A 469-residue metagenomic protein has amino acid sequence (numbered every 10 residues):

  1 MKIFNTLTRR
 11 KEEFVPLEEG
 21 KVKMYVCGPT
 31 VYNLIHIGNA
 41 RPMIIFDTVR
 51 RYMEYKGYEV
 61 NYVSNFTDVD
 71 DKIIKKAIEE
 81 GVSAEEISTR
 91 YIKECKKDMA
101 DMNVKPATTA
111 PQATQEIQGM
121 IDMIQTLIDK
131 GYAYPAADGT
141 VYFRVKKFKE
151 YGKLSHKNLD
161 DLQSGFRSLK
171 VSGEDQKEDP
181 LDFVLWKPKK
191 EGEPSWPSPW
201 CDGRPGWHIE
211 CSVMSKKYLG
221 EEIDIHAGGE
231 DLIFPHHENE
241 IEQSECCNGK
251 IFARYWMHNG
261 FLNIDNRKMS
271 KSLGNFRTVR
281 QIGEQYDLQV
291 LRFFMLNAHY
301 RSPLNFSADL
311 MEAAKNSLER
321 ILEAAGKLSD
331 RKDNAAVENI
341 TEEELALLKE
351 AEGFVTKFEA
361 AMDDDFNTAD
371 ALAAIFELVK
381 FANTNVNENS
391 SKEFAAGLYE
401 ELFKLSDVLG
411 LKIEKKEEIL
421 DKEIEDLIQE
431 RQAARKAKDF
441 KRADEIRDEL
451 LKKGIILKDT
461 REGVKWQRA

Functional and structural regions predicted by a protein language model:
M1-Y32, D47, Q118-S329: Alpha-helical recognition segments enriched in aromatics with Gly/Pro capping that present substrate-recognition
T8-E13, L17-K105, E462-W466: N-terminal, positively charged nucleic-acid-binding surface of large information/translation enzymes
E54, A100, I128-D129, M257 (+1 more regions): Alpha-helix C-terminal capping/helix-coil junction sites
Y58, Y132, I455: Short phosphate-binding/catalytic loops that engage adenosine nucleotides
F66-D70, I92-C95, K105-M120, D138-K147: Short, glycine/charge-rich beta-strand/loop segments that flank catalytic centers and engage negatively charged groups
I78-A84, T108-T114, G229: The substrate-binding groove and active-site-proximal loops of carbohydrate-active enzymes, especially glycoside
P106, A136-D138, D459-G463: Short Gly/Ser/Thr- and Asp/Glu-enriched loop/turn motifs at secondary-structure junctions
K268, N275-A469: Structural preference for alpha-helix termini/caps and helix-kink/transition segments
